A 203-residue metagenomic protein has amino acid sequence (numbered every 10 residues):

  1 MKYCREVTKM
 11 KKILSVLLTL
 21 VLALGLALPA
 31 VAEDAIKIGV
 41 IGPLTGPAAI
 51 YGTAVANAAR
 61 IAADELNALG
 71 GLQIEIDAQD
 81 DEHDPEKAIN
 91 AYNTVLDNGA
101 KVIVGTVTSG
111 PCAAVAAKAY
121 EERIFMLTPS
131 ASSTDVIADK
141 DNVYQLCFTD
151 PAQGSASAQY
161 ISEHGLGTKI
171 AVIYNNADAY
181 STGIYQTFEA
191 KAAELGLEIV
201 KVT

Functional and structural regions predicted by a protein language model:
M1-K37, A68-G71, D97: Short, low-complexity disordered leader/linker segments with a strong preference for bacterial N-terminal type II
A30-V40, N67-E75, I161-K169: Immediate post-signal peptide segment of exported/extracytoplasmic ligand-binding proteins
A35, I50-V55, E65-I137, L146: Beta-alpha junction/loop-to-helix N-cap segments that form part of ligand/metal-binding clefts
A35-A56, T106-V107, K169-N175: Short beta-strand segments enriched in small/hydrophobic residues
V55-A58, P111, Q153, I184: Hydrophobic alpha-helical membrane-association signature
A59, V115, F188: Aromatic/hydrophobic pocket-lining residues that form π-stacking "cages" and hydrophobic walls in ligand
I137-A138, L197: Gly-rich Lys/Arg/Thr-decorated short loops/hinges at beta-loop-alpha junctions or inter-strand turns that position
V143-T203: An alpha-beta-alpha
